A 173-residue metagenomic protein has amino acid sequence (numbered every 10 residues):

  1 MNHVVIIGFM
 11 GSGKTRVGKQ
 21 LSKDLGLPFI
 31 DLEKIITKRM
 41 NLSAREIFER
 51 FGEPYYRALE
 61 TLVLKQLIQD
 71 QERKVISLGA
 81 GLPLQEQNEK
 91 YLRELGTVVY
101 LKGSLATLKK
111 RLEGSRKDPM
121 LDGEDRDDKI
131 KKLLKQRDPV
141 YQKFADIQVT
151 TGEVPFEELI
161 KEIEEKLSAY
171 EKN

Functional and structural regions predicted by a protein language model:
I6: Hydrophobic anchor at the beta1->P-loop junction of P-loop NTPases
F9: P-loop (Walker A) phosphate-binding loop of NTP-binding proteins
T15: Walker A/P-loop
Q20, D24, K135-N173: NTP-dependent small-molecule kinase module
K23-K34: Post-Walker A helix-loop "phosphate-sensing" segment adjacent to the P-loop in P-loop NTPases
K34-Y91, D118-P119: ATP-dependent small-molecule kinase phosphotransfer cores that center on conserved nucleotide phosphate-binding segments
A80-L82, S104-A106, V154: Short glycine-rich anion-binding loops that position phosphate/pyrophosphate groups of nucleotides and phosphorylated
L95-D138: A glycine- and Lys/Arg-enriched "phosphate-lid" helix/loop adjacent to the NTP-binding pocket of small-molecule kinases
